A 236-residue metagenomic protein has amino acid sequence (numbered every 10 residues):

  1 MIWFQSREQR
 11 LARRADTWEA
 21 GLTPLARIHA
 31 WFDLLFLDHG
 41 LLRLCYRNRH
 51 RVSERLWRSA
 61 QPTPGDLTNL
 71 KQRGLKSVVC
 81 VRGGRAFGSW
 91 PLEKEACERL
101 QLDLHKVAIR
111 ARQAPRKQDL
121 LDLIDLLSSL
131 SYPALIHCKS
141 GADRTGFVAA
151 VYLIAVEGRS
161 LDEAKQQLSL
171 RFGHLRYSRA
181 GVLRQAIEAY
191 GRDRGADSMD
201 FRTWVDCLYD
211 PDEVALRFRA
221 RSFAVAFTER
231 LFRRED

Functional and structural regions predicted by a protein language model:
M1-A134, V148-D236: Cys-dependent protein tyrosine phosphatase-like superfamily
C138: Short cysteine clusters
G141: Substrate/cofactor-recognition hotspot
T145: Ser/Thr-glycine-rich phosphate-binding loops at phosphate-binding pockets of nucleotides, nucleotide cofactors
